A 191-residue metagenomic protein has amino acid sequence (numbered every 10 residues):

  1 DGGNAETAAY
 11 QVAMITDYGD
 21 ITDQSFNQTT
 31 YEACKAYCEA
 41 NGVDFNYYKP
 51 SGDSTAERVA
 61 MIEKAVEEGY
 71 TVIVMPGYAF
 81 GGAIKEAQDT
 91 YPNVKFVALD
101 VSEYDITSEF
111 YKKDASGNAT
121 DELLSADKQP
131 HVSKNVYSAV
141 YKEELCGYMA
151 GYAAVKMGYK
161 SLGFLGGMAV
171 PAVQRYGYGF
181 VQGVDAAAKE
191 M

Functional and structural regions predicted by a protein language model:
G2-M191: A residue-level marker of the well-folded mature domains of exported/periplasmic proteins
